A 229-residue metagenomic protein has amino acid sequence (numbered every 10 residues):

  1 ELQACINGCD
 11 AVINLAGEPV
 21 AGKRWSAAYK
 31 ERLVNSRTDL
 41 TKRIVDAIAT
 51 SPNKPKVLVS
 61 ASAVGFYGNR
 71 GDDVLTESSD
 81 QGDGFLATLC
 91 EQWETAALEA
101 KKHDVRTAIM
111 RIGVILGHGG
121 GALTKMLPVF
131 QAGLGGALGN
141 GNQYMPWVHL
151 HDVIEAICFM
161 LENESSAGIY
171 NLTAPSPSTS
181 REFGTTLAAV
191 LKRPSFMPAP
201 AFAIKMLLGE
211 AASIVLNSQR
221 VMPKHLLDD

Functional and structural regions predicted by a protein language model:
E1-R43: NAD(P)H-binding glycine-rich loop region in Rossmannoid oxidoreductase-like domains and their noncatalytic homologs
K30-R32, K42-G84: Conserved Rossmann-fold NAD(P)-dependent oxidoreductase catalytic core, especially the SDR/UDP-sugar
S62-A63, T95-H118: Conserved beta-loop-beta element that borders a ligand/cofactor-binding pocket
Q81-L86, G113-G120, N140-L150, L161: Glycine-rich "substrate-gating" loop/helix at the edge of Rossmann-like oxidoreductase active sites
E91, H103-V105, L116-K125, M160-Y170: Glycine/proline-rich active-site loop of Rossmann-fold NAD(P)-dependent oxidoreductases
L127-G135, Q143-S178: Alpha-helical substrate-binding/gating segment
N163-E210: Mid/C-terminal beta-alpha module of Rossmann-like enzyme folds, strongest in SDR-family dehydrogenases/epimerases
